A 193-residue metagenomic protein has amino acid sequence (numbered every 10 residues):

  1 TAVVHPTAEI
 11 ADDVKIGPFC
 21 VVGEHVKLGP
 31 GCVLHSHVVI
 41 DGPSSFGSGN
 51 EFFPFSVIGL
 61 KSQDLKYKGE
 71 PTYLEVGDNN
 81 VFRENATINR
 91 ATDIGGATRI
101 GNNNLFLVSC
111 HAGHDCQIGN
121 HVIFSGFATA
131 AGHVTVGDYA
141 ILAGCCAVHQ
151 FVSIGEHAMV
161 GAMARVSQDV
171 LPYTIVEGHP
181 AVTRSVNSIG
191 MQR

Functional and structural regions predicted by a protein language model:
A2-E177, A181: Structural signal for interior beta-strand "rungs" in well-ordered beta-sheet cores of soluble enzyme domains
R184-S188: Conserved P-loop NTPase
Q192-R193: An accessory alpha-helical subdomain
